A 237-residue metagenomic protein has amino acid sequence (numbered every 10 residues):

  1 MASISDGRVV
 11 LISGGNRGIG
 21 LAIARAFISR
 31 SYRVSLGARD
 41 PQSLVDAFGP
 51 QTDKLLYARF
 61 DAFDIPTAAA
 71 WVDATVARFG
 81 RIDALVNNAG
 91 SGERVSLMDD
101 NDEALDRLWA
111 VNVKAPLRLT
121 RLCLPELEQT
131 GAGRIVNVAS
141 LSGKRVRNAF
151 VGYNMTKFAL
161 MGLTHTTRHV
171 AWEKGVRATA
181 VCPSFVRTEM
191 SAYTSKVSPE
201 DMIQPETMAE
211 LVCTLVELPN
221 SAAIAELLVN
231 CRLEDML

Functional and structural regions predicted by a protein language model:
N16-R17: Conserved glycine-rich cofactor-binding loop
R30-D46: Conserved glycine-rich Rossmann-like NAD(P)H-binding loop of the short-chain dehydrogenase/reductase
R59-A70, D102: The beta1-alpha1 cofactor-binding region of Rossmann-like NAD(H)/NADP(H)-dependent oxidoreductases
S96-L97, A104-W109: Substrate-binding pocket helix/loop in short-chain dehydrogenase/reductase
T120, T156: Active-site helix of classical SDR
S140: Residue(s) in the substrate-gating loop at a strand-loop-helix junction that position the organic substrate next
E173-V176, A180-V181, T188, V197-L237: C-terminal helical subdomain
